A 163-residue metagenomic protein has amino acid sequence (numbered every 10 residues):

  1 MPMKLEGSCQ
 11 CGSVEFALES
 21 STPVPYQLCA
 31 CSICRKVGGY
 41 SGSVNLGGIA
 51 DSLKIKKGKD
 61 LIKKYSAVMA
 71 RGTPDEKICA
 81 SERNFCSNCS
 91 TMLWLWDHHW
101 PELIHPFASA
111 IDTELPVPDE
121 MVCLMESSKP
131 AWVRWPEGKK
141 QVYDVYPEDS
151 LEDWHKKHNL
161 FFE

Functional and structural regions predicted by a protein language model:
M1-E6, S13-E163: A short Gly-Trp-Pro
